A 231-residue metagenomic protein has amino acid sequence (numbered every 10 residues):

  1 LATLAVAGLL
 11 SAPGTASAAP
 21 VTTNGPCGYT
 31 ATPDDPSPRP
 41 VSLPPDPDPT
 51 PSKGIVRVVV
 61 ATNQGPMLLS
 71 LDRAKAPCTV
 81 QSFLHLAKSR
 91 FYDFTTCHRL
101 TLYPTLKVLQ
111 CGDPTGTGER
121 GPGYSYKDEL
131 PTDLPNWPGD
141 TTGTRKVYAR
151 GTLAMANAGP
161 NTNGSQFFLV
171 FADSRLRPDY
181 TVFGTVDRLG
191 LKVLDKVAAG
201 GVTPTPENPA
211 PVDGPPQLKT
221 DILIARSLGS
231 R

Functional and structural regions predicted by a protein language model:
L1-T3: N-terminal export and membrane-targeting signals
G8-R231: Cyclophilin-like peptidyl-prolyl cis-trans isomerases
